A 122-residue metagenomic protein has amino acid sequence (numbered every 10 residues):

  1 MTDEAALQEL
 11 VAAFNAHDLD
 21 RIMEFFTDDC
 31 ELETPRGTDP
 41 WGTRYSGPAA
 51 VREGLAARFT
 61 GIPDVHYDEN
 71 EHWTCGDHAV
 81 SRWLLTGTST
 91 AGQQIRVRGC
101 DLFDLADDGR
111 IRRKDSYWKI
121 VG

Functional and structural regions predicted by a protein language model:
M1-D28: Short, low-complexity N-terminal intrinsically disordered segments enriched in polar/charged residues
M1-E4, W41-G47, G99-C100: Charged, low-complexity, helix/coiled-coil-prone segments
M1-T2, R52, A56-G122: A beta-strand edge to alpha-helix "cap/lid" segment located at domain peripheries
A6, D18-R21, E31, G42 (+2 more regions): Low-complexity, compositionally biased segments
A16, D20, Y45, A50 (+2 more regions): Short, flexible micro-motifs
R21-G76: A solvent-exposed, acidic/Ser-Thr-rich amphipathic alpha-helical stretch
